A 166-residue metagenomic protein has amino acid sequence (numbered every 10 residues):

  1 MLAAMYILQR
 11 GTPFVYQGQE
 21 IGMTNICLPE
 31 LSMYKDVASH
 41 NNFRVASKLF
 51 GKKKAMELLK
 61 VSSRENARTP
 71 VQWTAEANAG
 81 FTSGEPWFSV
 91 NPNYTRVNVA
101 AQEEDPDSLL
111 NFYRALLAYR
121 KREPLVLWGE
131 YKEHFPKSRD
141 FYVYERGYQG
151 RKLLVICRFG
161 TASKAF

Functional and structural regions predicted by a protein language model:
M1-F166: Active-site and adjacent substrate-binding regions of carbohydrate-active enzymes
